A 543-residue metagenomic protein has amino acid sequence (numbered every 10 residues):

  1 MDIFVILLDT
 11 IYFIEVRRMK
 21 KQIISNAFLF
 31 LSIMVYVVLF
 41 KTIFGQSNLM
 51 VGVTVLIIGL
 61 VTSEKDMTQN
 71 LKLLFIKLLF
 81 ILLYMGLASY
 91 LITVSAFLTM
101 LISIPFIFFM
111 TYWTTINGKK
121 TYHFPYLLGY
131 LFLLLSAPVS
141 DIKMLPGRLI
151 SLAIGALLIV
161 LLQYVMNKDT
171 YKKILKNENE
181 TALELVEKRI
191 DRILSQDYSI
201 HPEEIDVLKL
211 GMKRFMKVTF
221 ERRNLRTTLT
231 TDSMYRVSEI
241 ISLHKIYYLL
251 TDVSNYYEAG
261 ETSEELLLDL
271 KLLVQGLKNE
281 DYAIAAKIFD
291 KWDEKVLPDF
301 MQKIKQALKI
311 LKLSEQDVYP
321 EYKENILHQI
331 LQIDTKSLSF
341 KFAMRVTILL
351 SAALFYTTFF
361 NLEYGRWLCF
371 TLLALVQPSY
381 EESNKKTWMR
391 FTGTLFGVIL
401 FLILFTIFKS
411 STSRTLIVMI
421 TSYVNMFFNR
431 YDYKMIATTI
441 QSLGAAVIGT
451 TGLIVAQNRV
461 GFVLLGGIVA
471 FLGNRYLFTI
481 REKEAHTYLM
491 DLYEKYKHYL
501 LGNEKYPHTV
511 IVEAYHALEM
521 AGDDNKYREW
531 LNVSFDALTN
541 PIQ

Functional and structural regions predicted by a protein language model:
D2-M34, V38, K143-R366, N474-Q543: Cytosolic regulatory and coupling regions of membrane transport/channel systems
I14, R18, Q22, K65-L74 (+13 more regions): Membrane-helix interfacial "entry" motifs
K21-F28, F44-G52, I92-S103, E178-T181 (+3 more regions): Hydrophobic alpha-helical transmembrane segments
A27-K41, G45-T68, K77-L82, M100-I142 (+4 more regions): Pore- and pathway-forming membrane helices of multi-pass small-molecule/ion transporters and channels
I43-F44, S95-A96, N117, T121 (+8 more regions): Membrane-interfacial segments
Q69-S89, K385-T392, G397-L404: Hydrophobic transmembrane alpha-helices and their membrane-interface boundaries in multi-pass, membrane-anchored
T111, A137-P138, K217-M234, S379-R390 (+5 more regions): A cross-kingdom feature marking solvent-exposed beta-strand/loop segments within repeated, beta-rich binding/scaffold
Q332-I417: Core alpha-helical transmembrane segments of integral membrane proteins
